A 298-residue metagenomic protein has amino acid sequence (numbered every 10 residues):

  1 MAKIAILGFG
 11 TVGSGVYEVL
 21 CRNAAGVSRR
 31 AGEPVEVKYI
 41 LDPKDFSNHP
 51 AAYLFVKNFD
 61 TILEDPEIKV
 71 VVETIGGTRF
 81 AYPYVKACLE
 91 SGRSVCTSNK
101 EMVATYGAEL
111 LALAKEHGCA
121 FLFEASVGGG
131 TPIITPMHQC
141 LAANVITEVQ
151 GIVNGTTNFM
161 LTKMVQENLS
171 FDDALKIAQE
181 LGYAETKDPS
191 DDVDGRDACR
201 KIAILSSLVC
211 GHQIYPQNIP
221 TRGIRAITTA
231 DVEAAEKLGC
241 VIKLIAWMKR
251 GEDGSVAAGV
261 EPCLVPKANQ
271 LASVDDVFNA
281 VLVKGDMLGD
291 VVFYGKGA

Functional and structural regions predicted by a protein language model:
M1-S91: N-terminal glycine-/serine-/threonine-rich beta1-alpha1-beta2 phosphate-ribose binding loop of Rossmann-like
A2, I6, A268-A298: ATP-dependent carboxylate/acyl-activation modules
L7, E73-I75, S98, T105 (+1 more regions): Structural motif
L7, T11, G15, V35 (+11 more regions): Conserved active-site and cofactor/substrate-binding residues in soluble primary-metabolism enzymes
I68, K115-D197: Rossmann-like NAD(P)H-binding beta-loop-alpha module
A81-S91, K100-H138: Rossmann-fold NAD(P)-binding glycine/threonine-rich loop
S94-C96: A short hydrophobic/small-residue beta-strand
A174-S273, F278-A280: Substrate-binding/catalytic subdomain of NAD(P)-dependent oxidoreductase enzymes
